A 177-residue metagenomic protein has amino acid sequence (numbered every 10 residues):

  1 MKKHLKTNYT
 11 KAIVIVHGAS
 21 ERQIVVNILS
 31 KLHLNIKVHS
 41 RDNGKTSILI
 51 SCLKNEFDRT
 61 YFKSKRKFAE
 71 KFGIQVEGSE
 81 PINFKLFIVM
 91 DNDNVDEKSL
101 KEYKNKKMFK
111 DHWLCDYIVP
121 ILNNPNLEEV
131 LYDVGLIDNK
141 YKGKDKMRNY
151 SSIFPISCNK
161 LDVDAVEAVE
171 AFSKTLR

Functional and structural regions predicted by a protein language model:
M1-I13, R22-N43, S47, S51-R177: C-terminal accessory helical subdomains adjacent to catalytic cores in phosphodiester- and nucleotide-handling enzymes
H17-G18: Helix N-cap/beta->alpha junction signal
